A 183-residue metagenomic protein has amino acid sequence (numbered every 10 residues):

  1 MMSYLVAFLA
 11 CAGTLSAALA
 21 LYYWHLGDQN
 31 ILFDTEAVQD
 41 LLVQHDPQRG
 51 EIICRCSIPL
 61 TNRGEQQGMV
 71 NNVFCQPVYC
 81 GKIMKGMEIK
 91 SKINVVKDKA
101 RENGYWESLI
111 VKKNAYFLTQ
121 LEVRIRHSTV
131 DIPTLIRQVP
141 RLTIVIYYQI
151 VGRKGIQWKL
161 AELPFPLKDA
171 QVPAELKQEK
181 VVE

Functional and structural regions predicted by a protein language model:
M1-A37: N-terminal signal-anchor transmembrane alpha helix of single-pass membrane proteins, serving as the membrane-anchoring
M2-L5, K99-G104, L109-V111, V139-E183: Acidic, serine/threonine- and proline-rich intrinsically disordered appendage/tail regions
Y23-A115: N-terminal topogenic membrane-targeting module
Q48, R126-S128, P166-K168: Alpha-helix initiation/capping motif
G50-I52, I136-P140: A generic structural micro-feature
I58-G64, P77-G81, V123-T129, I146-K154: Beta-strand elements of well-folded, non-transmembrane domains
V73-K82, A115-V123, L176-E183: Short, highly charged low-complexity linear segments
E107-Q138: Low-complexity, intrinsically disordered segments enriched in Ser/Thr together with acidic residues
